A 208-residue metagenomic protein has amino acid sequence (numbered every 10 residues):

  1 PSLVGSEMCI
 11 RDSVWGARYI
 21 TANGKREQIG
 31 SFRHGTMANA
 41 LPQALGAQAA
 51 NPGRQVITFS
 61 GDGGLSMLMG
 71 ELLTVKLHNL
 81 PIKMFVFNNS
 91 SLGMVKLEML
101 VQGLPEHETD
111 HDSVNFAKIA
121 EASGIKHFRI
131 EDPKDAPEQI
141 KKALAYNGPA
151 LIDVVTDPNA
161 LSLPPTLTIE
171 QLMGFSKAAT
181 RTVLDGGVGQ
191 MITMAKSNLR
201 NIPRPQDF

Functional and structural regions predicted by a protein language model:
P1-I10: Single conserved hydrophobic/aromatic residue that forms the stacking wall/gate of nucleotide- or nucleobase-binding
V14-F208: Thiamine diphosphate
